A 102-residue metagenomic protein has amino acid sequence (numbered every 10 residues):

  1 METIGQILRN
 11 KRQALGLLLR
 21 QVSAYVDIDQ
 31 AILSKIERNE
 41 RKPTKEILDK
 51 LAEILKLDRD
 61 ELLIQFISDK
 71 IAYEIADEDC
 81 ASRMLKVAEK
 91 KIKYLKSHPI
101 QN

Functional and structural regions predicted by a protein language model:
M1-A14: A short, Lys/Arg-rich alpha-helix, primarily the initiator
L8, L19, Q30, K45-L48: Helix-turn-helix DNA-binding elements, focusing on the entry/boundary residues of the two helices that contact DNA
R12, S23, A52: The alpha-helix within a helix-turn-helix
G16-S34: Short alpha-helical DNA-recognition segment
D27, T44-E61: DNA major-groove recognition helix of helix-turn-helix/homeodomain DNA-binding modules
L63-N102: Short, charged recognition helix plus adjacent turn of helix-turn-helix-like nucleic-acid-binding domains
